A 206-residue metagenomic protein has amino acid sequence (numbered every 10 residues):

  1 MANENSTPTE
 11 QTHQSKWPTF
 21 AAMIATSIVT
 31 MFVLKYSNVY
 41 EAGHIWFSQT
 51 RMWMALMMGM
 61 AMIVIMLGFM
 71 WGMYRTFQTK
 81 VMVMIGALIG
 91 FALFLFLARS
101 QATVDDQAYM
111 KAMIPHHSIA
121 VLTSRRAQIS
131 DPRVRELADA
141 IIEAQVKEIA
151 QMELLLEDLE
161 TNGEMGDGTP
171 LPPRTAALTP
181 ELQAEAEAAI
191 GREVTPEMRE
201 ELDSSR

Functional and structural regions predicted by a protein language model:
A2-R206: His/Met- and acidic-residue-enriched segments that coordinate or traffic transition-metal cofactors and support
